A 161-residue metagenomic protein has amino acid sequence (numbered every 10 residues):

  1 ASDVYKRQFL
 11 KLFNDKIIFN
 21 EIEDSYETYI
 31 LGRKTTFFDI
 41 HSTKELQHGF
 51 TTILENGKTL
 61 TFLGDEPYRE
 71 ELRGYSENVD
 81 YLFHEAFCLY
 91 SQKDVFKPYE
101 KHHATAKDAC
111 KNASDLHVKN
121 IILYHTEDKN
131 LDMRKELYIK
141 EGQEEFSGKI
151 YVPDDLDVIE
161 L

Functional and structural regions predicted by a protein language model:
A1-Y5: Short, small-residue-biased leader/transition segments that mark boundaries at the very start of proteins
K6-F9, N20-E27, I139-K140: Intrinsically disordered, low-complexity boundary segments flanking structured domains
L10-I18, I30-G32, F146-K149: A short helix-to-beta-strand connector/capping loop
F19-G74, D155-L161: Core dinuclear metal-dependent hydrolase active-site scaffold
Y68-L156: Cap/insert and terminal regions of metallo-dependent hydrolase folds
